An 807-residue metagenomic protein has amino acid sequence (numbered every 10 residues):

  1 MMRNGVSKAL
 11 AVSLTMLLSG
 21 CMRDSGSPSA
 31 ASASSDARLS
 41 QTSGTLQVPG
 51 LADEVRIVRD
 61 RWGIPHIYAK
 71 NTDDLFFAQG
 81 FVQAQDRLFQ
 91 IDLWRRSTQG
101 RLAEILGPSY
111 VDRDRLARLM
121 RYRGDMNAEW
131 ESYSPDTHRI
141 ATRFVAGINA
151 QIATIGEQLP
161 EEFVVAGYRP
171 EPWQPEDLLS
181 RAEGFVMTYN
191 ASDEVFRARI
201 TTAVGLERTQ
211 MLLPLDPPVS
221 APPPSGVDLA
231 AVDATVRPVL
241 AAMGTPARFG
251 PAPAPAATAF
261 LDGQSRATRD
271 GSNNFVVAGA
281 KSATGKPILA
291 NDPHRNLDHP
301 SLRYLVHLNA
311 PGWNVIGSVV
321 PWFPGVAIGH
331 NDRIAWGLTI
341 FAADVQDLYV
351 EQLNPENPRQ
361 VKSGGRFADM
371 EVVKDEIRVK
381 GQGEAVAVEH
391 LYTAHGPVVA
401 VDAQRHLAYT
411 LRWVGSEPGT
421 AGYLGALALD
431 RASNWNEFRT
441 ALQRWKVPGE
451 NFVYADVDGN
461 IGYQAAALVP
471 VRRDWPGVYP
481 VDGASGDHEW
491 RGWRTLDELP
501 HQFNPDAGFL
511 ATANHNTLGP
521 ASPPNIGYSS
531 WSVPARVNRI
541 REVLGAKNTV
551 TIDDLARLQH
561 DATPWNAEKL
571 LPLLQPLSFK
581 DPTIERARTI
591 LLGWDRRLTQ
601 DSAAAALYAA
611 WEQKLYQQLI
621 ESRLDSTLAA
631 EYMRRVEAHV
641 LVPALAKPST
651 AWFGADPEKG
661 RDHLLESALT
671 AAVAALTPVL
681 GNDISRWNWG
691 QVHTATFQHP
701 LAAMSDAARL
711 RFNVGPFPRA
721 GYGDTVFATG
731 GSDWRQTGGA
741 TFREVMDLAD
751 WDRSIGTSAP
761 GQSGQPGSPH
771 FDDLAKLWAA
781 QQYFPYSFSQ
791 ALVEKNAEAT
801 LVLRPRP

Functional and structural regions predicted by a protein language model:
M1-L10: Bacterial N-terminal signal peptides that target proteins for export
L18-G20: C-terminal motif of bacterial Sec signal peptides marking the signal peptidase cleavage site
M22-D24: Bacterial signal peptide processing site
P28-I288, P293, H299, G317 (+1 more regions): Substrate-recognition/specificity elements adjacent to catalytic centers across diverse enzyme folds
D112, R123-G124, V145-A146, L424-E450 (+2 more regions): Proteins synthesized as precursors that undergo proteolytic processing into mature forms
R269, L308-G325, G329-I334, L338-A484 (+1 more regions): Glycine- and hydrophobic-rich flexible loops that cap the catalytic core of alpha/beta enzyme folds
L407, V447-K547, R597-Q600, W611-I620 (+2 more regions): Hydrophobic alpha-helical segments
I526, S530-I584, L665-P807: Terminal end segments
